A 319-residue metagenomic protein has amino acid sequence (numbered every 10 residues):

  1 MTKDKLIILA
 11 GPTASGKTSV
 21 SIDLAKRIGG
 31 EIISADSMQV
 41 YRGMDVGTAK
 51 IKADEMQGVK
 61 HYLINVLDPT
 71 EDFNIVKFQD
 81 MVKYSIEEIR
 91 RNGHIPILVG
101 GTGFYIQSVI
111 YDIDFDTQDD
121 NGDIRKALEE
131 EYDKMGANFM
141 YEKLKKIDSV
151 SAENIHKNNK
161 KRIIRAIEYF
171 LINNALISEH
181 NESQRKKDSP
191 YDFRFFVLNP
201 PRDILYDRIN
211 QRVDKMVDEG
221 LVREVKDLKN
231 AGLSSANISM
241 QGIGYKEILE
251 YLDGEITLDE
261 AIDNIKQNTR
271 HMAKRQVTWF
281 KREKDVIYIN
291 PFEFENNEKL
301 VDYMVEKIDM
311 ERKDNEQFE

Functional and structural regions predicted by a protein language model:
M1-E319: Phosphate/pyrophosphate-binding catalytic cores of soluble transferases and nucleic-acid-acting enzymes
